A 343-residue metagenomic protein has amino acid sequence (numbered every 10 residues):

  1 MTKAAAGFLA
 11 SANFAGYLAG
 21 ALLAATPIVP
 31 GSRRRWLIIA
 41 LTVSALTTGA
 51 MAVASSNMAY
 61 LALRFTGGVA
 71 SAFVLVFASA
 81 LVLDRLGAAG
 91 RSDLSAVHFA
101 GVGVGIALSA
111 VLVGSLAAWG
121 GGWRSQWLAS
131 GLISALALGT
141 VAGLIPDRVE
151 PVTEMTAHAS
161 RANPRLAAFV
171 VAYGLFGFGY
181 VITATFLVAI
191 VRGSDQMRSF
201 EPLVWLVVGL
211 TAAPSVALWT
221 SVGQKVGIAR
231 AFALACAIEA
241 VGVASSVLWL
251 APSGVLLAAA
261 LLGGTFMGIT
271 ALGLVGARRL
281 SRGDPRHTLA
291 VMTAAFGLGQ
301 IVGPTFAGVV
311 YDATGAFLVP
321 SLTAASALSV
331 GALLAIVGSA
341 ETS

Functional and structural regions predicted by a protein language model:
A19-S56: Conserved MFS/SLC helix-loop-helix module at the cytosolic interface between two early adjacent transmembrane helices
G20-R33, S215-I228, Y311-D312: Helix-to-loop junctions at the C-terminal end of transmembrane segments in multipass secondary transporters
M58-G67, S253-L261: Paired small-residue
L63-G101: Cytoplasmic helix-loop-helix junction between adjacent transmembrane helices in 12-TM secondary transporters
A88-G90, L94-P146: Helix-loop-helix hairpin linking two adjacent transmembrane segments in secondary transporters
L166-L206: Extracytoplasmic gate region of multi-pass secondary transporters
A229-G273: C-terminal transmembrane helical hairpin of 12-TM major facilitator-type secondary transporters
G283-A316, A324: A late C-terminal transmembrane helix in Major Facilitator Superfamily
